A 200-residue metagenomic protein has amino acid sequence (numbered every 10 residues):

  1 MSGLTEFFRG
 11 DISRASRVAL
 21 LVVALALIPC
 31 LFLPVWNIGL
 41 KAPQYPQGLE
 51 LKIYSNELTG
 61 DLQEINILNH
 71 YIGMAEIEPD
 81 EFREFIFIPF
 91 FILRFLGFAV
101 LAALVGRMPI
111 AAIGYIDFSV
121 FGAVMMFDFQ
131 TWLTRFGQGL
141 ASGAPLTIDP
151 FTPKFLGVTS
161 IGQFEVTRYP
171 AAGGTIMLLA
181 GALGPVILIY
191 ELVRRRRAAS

Functional and structural regions predicted by a protein language model:
S2-N37: Hydrophobic secretory-pathway targeting helix
L4-R14, V105-P109, I161-A172: Juxtamembrane loop-transmembrane helix junctions in multi-pass integral membrane proteins, especially the extracellular
S13-A24, F98-M125, R197-A199: Interfacial segments of alpha-helical transmembrane regions
V22-A26, E84-P109, T175-V186: Hydrophobic alpha-helical transmembrane segments
A24-W36, I113-L140: Hydrophobic alpha-helical membrane-insertion segments
F32-F85, Q130-R168: Long, glycine/tryptophan/cysteine-rich extracytoplasmic
S160-Y190: C-terminal structured interaction module
I189-S200: Membrane-interface capping segments at transmembrane-helix boundaries
